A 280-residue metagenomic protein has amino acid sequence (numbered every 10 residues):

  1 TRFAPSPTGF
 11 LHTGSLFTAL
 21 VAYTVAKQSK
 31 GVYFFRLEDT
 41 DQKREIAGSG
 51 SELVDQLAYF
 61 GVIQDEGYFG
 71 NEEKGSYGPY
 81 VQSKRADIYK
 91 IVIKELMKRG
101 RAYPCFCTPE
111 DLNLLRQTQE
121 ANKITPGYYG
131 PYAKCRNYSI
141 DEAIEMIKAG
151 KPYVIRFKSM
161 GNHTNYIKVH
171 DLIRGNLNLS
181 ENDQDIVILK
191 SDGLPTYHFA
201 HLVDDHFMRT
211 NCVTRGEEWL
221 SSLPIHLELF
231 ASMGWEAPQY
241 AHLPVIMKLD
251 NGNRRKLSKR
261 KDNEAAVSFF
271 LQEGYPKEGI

Functional and structural regions predicted by a protein language model:
T1-A121, S221-W235, Q239: N-terminal Rossmann-like or analogous alpha/beta NTP/dinucleotide-binding catalytic cores that position adenine
T1-F10, G31-Y33, E145, Y240-A241 (+2 more regions): Non-catalytic terminal extensions that flank enzyme cores
K43, P79-Q82, R215-G216, F269-G274: Hydrophobic alpha-helical scaffolding
E72-S76, M208, E264: Short glycine-enriched loop/turn motifs at secondary-structure junctions
E95-K98, Y103-R260, A266-S268: Active-site cores that bind ATP or allylic diphosphates and position pyrophosphate for catalysis
